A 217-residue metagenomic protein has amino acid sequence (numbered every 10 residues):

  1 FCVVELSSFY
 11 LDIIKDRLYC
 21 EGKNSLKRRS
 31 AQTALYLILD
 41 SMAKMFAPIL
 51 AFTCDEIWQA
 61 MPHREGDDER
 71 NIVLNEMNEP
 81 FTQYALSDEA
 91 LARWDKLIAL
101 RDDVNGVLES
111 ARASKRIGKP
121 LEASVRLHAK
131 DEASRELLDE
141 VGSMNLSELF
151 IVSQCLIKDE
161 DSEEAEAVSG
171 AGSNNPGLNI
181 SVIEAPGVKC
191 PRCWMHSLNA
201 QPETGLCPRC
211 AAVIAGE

Functional and structural regions predicted by a protein language model:
C2-V3: Hydrophobic residues within the alpha-helices of tandem HEAT/HEAT-like
D12-V107, A111-D131, L138, V168-I180 (+2 more regions): Acidic, turn-prone loop/beta-hairpin segments
I117-K119, N174, P186-K189, Q201: Short flexible coil/turn linkers enriched for glycine and charged/polar residues that connect secondary-structure
S124-V188: A broadly conserved sequence feature marking short terminus-proximal activation segments in nucleic acid-centric
K189-P191, M195: Glycine/Thr-rich phosphate-binding loops that ligate phosphate moieties of nucleotide and other phosphorylated ligands
C190, C207-C210: Short cysteine-rich clusters marking metal-coordination/redox-active sites
M195-Q201, A215: Short functional micro-motifs and their immediate structural scaffolds
